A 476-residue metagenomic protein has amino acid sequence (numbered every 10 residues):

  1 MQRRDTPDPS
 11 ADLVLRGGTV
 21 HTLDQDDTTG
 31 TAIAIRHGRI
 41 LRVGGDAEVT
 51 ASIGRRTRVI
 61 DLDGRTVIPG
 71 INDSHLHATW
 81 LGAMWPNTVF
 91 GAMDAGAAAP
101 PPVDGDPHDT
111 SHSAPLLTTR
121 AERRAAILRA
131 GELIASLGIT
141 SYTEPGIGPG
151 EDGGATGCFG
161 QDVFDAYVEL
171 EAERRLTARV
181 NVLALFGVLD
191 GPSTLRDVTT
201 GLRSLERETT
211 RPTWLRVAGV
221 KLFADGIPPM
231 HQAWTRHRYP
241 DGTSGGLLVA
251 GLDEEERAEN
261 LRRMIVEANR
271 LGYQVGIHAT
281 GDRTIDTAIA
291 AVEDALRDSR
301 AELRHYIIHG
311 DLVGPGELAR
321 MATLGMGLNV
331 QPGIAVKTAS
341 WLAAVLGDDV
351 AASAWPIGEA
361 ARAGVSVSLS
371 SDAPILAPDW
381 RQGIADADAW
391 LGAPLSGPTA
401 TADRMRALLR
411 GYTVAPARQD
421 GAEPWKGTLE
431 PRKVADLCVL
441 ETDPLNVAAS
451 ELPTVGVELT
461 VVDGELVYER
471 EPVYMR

Functional and structural regions predicted by a protein language model:
Q2-R203, A218-T284, R304, G397-L409 (+2 more regions): Divalent metal-binding segments
G44, I71, V439-T442, E471: Conserved "cap/hinge" positions at secondary-structure junctions
A155, D463-E465, E471: Beta-rich accessory regions
A172-T177, T209-T210, A295-E302: Short helix-capping segments at alpha-helix termini
P212-Q232, M326-V336: Non-cysteine beta-strand/loop elements that form the S-adenosyl-L-methionine
V266-G276, R283-H305, G310, P315 (+4 more regions): His/Asp/Glu-enriched, well-ordered alpha-helical/loop segment that forms or immediately abuts the divalent-metal
P444-E451: Short, Lys/Arg- and Gly-enriched loop/turn segments at beta-strand edges
